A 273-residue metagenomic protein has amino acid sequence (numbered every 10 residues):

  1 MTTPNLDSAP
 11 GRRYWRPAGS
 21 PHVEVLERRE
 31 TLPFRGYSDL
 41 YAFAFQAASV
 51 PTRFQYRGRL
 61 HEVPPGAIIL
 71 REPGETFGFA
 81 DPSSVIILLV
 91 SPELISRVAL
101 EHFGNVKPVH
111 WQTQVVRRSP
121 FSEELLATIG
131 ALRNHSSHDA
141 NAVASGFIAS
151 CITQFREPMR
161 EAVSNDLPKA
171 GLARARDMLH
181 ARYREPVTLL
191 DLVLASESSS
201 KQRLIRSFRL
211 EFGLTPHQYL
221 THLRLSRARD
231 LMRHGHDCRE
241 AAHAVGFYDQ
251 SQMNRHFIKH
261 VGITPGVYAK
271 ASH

Functional and structural regions predicted by a protein language model:
M1-Y14, A271-H273: Short, low-complexity, intrinsically disordered N-terminal peptides in bacterial proteins
D7, G11-P108: N-terminal regulatory/effector-sensing and dimerization cores that precede helix-turn-helix DNA-binding domains
E101-H102, L231, A271: Residue-level signal for well-ordered alpha-helical positions
K107-P120, R133-E197, L210-H222: Short, Lys/Arg-enriched, Trp-marked, Pro/Gly-tolerant hinge/linker segments that flank
T128-L132, A175, A228: Generic hydrophobic alpha-helical segments
M178-R182, Q218, D230-H234, A244 (+1 more regions): Short alpha-helical segment immediately N-terminal to, or the first helix within, an HTH/HTH-like DNA-binding domain
P186-L223, A242-A271: Basic/polar phosphate-binding segments, predominantly the helix-turn-helix DNA-binding elements of transcriptional
